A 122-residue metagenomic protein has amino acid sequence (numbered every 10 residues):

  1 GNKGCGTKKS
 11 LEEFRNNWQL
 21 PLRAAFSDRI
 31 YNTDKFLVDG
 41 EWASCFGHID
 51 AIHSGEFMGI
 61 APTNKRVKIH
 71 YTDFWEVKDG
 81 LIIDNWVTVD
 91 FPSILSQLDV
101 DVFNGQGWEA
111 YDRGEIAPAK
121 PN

Functional and structural regions predicted by a protein language model:
G1-N122: C-terminal and inter-domain tail/linker signature
